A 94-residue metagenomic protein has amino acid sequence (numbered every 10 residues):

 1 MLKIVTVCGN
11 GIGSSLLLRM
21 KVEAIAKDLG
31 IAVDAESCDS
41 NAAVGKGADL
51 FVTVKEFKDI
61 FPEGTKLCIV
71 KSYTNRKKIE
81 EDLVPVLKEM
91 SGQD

Functional and structural regions predicted by a protein language model:
L2-D39: Conserved active-site segments centered on acidic
G13, D59-I60: Short glycine-rich, flexible loops that bind phosphorylated cofactors or substrates
A35, A48-V54: Short, hydrophobic beta-strand segments that form beta-sheet elements in well-ordered domains
S40, V52-D59: Short, polar loop motifs at secondary-structure junctions
V44-G45: A short, aliphatic-rich alpha-helical micro-motif
F51, E63-K71: Active-site regions of enzymes building and remodeling cell-envelope glycoconjugates
I69-D94: Ser/Thr/Gly-rich flexible loops in soluble cytosolic domains mediating phosphotransfer, phosphorylation
